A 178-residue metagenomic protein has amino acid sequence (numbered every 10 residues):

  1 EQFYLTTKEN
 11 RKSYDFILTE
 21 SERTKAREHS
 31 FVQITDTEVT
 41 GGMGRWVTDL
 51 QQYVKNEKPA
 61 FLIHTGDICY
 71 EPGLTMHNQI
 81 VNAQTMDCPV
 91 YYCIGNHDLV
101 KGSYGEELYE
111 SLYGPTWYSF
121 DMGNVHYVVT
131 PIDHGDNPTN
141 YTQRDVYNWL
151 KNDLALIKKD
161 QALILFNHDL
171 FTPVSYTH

Functional and structural regions predicted by a protein language model:
F3-M76: N-terminal active-site segment of His-dependent metallophosphoesterases
F3-T6, L74-K159: Extended active-site neighborhood of metal-dependent phosphoesterases/phosphodiesterases
E28, P59, D87, K159-A162: A general structural motif
E28-E38, N124-H134, F166: Active-site-proximal beta-strand elements of phosphoester/diester hydrolases
Q33-T35, L62-D67, V90-N96, I164-H168: Active-site neighborhood of phospho(di)ester-bond hydrolases with catalytic His/Asp-centered motifs
T37-T40, I68-E71, N96-V100, D133-D136 (+1 more regions): Solvent-exposed loop/turn segments at secondary-structure junctions within structured extracellular/periplasmic domains
I157-V174: Short acidic, glycine-rich surface-loop motifs adjacent to enzyme active sites
T177-H178: Conserved small/polar residues in nucleotide/adenosyl-binding loops
